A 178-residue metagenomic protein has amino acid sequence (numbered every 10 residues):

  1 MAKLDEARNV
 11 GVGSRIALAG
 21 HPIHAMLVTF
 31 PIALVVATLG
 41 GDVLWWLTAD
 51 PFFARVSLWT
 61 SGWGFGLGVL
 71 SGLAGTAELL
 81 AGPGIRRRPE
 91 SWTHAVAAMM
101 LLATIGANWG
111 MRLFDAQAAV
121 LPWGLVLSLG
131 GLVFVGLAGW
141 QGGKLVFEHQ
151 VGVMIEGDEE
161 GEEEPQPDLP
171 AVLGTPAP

Functional and structural regions predicted by a protein language model:
M1-T48, F52-A77, P83-P178: Polytopic transmembrane helical bundles with strong interfacial aromatic enrichment
